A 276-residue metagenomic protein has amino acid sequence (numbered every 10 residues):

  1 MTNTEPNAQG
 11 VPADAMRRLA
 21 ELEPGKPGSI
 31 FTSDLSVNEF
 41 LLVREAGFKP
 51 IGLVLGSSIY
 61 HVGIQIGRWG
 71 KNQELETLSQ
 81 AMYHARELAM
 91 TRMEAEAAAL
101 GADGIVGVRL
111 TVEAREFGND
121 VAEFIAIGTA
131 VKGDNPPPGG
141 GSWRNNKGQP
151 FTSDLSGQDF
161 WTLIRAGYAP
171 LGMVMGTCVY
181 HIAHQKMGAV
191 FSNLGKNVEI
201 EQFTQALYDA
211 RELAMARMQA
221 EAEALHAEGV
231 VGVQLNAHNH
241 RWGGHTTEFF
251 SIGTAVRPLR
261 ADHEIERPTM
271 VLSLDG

Functional and structural regions predicted by a protein language model:
M1-L78, V121-F203, T254-G276: Intrinsic disorder/low-complexity detector
V54, I59, R68-R109, G188-Q234: Short, well-ordered alpha-helical segments
A85-G139: Hydrophobic, ordered structural segments
A89, G172-V179, A214, Q234-H238: Short flexible/disordered coil segments
G104-E116, G229-W242, H263-L272: Short, conserved loop-to-beta-strand elements that form functional interface hotspots
V198-E201, A220-G229, V233-E264: C-terminal functional regions that serve as terminal interaction/effector modules
